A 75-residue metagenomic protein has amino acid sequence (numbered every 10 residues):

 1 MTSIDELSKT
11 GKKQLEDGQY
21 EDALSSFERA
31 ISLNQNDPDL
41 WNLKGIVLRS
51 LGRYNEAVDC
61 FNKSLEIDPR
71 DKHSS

Functional and structural regions predicted by a protein language model:
I4-D5, P38-D39, K72-H73: Helix-start (N-cap) detector for alpha-helical repeat units in TPR-like alpha-solenoids, especially tetratricopeptide
E16-D17, S50-L51: Register position in tetratricopeptide repeats
E28-S32, K63-E66: Conserved structural position within tetratricopeptide repeats
